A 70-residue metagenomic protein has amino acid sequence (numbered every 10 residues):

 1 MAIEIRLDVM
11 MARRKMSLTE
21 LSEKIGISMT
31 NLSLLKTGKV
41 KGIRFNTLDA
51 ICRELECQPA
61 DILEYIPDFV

Functional and structural regions predicted by a protein language model:
M1-M16: A short, Lys/Arg-rich alpha-helix, primarily the initiator
D8, T19, D49: Residues within the helices of the helix-turn-helix
V9, R53, L63-V70: Short, charged recognition helix plus adjacent turn of helix-turn-helix-like nucleic-acid-binding domains
M11, S22, C52: The alpha-helix within a helix-turn-helix
M16-L34: Short alpha-helical DNA-recognition segment
L34-T37, E64: Phosphate-coordinating loops and pocket residues in cytosolic domains that bind phosphorylated ligands
N46-D61: DNA major-groove recognition helix of helix-turn-helix/homeodomain DNA-binding modules
